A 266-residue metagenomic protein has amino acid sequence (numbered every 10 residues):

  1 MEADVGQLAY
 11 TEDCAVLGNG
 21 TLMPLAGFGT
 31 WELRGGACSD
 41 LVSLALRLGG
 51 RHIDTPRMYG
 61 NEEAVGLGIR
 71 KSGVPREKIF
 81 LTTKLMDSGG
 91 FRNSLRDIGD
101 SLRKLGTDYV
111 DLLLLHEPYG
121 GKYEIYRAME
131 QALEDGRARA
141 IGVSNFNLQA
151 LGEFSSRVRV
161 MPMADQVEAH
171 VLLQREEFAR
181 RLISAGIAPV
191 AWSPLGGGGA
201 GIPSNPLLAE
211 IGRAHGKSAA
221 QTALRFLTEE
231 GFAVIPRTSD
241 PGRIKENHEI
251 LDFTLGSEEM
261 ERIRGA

Functional and structural regions predicted by a protein language model:
M1-I79, L195: N-terminal binding-site loop/beta-alpha segment at the start of enzyme catalytic domains that lines or forms
E12, V42, E62, G66-I69 (+6 more regions): Generic structural signal for well-ordered alpha-helices, preferentially at hydrophobic/aromatic core positions
G18, S94-L115, Q131-D135, R157: CE4/NodB-like, metal-dependent polysaccharide N-deacetylase domain that modifies extracellular/periplasmic N-acetylated
L33-G36, D54-A64, D87-R92, P118-Y123 (+2 more regions): Acidic-and-aromatic substrate-binding clefts and catalytic sites of carbohydrate-active enzymes
L33-L46, G89-L105, E124, Q149-G152 (+1 more regions): Short, acidic/polar
G50, T107-V110, A138, P162: A structural motif
R76-G89, D111-P118, N145-L148: A short, structured active-site edge motif that brings together acidic residues
E117-A266: Beta/alpha (TIM)-barrel catalytic core signal, keyed to glycine-rich beta->alpha loops juxtaposed to Asp/Glu that bind
